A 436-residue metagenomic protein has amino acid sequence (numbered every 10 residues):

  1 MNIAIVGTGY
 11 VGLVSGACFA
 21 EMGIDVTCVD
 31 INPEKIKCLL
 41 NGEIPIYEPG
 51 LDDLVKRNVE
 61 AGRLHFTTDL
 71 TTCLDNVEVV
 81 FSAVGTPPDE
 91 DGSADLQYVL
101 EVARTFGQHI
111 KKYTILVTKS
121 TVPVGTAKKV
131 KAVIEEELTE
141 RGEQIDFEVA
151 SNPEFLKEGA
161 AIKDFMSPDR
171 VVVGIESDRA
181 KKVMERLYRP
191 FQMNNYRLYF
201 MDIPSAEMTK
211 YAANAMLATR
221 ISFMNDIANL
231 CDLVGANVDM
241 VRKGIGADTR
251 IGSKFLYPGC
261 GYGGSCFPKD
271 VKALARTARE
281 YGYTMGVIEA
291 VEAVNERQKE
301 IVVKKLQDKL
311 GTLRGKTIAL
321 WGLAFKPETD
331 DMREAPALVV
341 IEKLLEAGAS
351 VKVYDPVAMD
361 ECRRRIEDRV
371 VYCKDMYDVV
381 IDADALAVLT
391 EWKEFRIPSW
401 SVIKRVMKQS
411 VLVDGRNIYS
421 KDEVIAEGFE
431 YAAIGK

Functional and structural regions predicted by a protein language model:
M1-K436: Structural/interface elements that position substrates and couple domains in central-metabolism enzymes
